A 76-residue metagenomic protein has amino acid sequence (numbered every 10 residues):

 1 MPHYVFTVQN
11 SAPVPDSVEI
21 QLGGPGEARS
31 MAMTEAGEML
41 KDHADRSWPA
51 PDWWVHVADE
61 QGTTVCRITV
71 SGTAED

Functional and structural regions predicted by a protein language model:
M1, G23-S30, D59-G62: A short, structured loop/turn motif at beta-sheet edges
M1-D16: Short aromatic-glycine-(Arg/Gly/Cys) micro-motifs in beta-strand/loop hairpins
V14-P25: A short, exposed loop/beta-hairpin motif centered on an aromatic-Gly-Thr core
D16, S30, V65-R67: Short acidic, gly/pro-rich beta-turn/loop elements at beta-sheet edges and active-site/ligand-binding grooves
R29-A44: Charged, amphipathic alpha-helical segments
A44-D76: C-terminal structural segments of small proteins and small subunits
